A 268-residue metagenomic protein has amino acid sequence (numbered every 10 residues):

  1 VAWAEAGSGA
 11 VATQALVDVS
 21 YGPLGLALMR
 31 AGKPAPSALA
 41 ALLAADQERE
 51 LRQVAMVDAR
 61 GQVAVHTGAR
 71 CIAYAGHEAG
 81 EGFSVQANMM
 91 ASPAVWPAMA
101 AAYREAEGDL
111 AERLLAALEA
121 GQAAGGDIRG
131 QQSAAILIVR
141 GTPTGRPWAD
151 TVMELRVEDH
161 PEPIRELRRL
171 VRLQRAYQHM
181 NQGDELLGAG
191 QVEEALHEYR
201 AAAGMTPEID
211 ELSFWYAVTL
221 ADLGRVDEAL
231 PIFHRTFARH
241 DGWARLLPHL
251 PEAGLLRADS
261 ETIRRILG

Functional and structural regions predicted by a protein language model:
V1-Q178, A189: N-terminal nucleophile
P207, A238-G242: Short coil turns that delineate tetratricopeptide repeat
L212, L246-L247: TPR alpha-solenoid repeat register
W215, H249-L250: Canonical tetratricopeptide repeat
